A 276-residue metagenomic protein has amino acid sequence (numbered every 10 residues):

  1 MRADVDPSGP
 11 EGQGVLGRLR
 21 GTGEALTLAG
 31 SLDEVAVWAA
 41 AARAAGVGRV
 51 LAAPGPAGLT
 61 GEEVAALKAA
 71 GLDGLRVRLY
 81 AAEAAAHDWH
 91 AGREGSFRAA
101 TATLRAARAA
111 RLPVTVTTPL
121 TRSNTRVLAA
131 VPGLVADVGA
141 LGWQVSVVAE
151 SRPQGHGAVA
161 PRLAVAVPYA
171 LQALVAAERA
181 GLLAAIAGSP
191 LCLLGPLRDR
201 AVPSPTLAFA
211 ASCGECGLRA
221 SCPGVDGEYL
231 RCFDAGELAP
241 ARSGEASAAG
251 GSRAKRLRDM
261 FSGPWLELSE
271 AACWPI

Functional and structural regions predicted by a protein language model:
M1-G14, L19-E34, R43-T60, L67-T101 (+2 more regions): Core AdoMet radical
D6-P7, G14, R93-T101, R105-A201 (+1 more regions): Radical SAM enzyme [4Fe-4S]-AdoMet core and its adjacent flexible, acidic and glycine-rich loops/tails across
V37, A86, G195: Phosphate- and divalent-cation-binding pockets in alpha/beta enzyme and binding domains that engage nucleotide-derived
W38-G46, A107, A177: Hydrophobic positions in alpha-helices of CheY-like receiver
E62-Y80, A130-V145, A201-S221: Structural recognition of alpha->loop->beta junctions
A85, P153, D226: Glycine/Thr-rich phosphate-binding loops of Rossmann-like dinucleotide-binding domains
A210-I276: Radical SAM enzyme core and accessory elements
